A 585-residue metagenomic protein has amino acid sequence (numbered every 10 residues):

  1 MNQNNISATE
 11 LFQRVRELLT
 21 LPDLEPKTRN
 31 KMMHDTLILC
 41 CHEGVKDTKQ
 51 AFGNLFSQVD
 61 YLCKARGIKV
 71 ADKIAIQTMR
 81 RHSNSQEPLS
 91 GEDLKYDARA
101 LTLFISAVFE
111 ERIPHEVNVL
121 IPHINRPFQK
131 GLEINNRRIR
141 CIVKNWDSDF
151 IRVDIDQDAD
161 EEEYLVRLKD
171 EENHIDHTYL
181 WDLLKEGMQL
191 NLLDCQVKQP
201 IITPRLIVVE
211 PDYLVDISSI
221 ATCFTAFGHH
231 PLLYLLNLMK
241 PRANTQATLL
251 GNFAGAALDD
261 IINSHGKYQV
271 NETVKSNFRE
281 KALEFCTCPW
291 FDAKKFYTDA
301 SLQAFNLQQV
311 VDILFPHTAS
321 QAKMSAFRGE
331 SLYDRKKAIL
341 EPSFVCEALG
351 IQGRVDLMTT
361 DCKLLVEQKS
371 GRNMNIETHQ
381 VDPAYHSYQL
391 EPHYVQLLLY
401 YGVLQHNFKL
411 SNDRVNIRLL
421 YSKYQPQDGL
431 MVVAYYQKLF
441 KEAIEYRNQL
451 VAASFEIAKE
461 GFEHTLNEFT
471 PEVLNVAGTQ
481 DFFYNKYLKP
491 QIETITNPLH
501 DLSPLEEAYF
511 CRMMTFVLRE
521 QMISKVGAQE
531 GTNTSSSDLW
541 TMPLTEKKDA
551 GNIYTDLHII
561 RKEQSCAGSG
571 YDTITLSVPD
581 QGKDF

Functional and structural regions predicted by a protein language model:
M1, R126-P127, D382-Y388, N416-L420 (+2 more regions): Helicase P-loop NTPase motor core of nucleic-acid translocases
M1-I113: Amphipathic alpha-helical interface elements
K31-D35, L249, F253, V395-V403: Short amphipathic alpha-helical face segments that pack within enzyme cores and frequently flank/anchor catalytic
R112-I139: Short boundary/loop segments of OB/S1/cold-shock single-stranded nucleic-acid-binding domains
K130-R140, E161, R167-C288: Charged, glycine-rich intrinsically disordered N-terminal tails and low-complexity linkers that flank
I134-K198, V526-F585: Conserved ASCE P-loop ATPase motor domains encompassing nucleic-acid-directed helicases/translocases
V153-K185, Y333-N448: Mg2+/Mn2+-dependent nuclease catalytic core
A257-L340, A508, T515, Q521-K525 (+2 more regions): A non-catalytic, helix-rich entry segment at domain boundaries
